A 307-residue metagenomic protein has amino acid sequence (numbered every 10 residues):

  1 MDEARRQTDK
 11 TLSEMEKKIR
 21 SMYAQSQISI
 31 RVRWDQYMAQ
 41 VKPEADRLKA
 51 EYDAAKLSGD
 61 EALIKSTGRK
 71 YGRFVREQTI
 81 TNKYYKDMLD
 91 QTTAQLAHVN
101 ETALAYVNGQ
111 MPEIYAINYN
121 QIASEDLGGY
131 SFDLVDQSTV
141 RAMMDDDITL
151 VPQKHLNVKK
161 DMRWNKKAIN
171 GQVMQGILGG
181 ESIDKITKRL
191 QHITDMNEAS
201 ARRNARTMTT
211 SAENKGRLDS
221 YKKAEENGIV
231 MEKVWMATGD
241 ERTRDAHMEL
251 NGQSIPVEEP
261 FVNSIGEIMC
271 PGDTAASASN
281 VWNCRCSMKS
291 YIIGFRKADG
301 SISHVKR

Functional and structural regions predicted by a protein language model:
M1-D195, Y291-R307: N-terminal leader/targeting and assembly helices and adjacent pre-domain segments
D195-M196, S200-V305: Acidic, glycine-rich two-metal-ion catalytic cores of nucleic acid-processing enzymes
